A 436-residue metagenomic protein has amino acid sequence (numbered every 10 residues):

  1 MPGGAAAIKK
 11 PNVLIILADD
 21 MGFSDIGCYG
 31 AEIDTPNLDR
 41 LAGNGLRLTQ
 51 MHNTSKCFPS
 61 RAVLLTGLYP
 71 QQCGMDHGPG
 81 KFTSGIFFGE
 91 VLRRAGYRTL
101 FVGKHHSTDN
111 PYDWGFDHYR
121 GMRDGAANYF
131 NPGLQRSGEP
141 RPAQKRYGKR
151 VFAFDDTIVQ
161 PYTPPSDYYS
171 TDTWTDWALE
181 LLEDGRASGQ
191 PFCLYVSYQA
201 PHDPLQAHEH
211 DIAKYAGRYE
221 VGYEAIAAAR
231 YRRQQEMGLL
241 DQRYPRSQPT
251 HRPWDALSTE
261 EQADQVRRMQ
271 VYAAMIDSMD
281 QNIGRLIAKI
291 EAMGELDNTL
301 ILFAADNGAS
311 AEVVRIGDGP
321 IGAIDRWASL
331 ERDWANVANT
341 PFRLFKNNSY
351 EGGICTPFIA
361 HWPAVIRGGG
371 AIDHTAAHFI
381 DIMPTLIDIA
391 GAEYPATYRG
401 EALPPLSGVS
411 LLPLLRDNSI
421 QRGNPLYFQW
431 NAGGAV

Functional and structural regions predicted by a protein language model:
M1-V436: Formylglycine-dependent sulfatase
